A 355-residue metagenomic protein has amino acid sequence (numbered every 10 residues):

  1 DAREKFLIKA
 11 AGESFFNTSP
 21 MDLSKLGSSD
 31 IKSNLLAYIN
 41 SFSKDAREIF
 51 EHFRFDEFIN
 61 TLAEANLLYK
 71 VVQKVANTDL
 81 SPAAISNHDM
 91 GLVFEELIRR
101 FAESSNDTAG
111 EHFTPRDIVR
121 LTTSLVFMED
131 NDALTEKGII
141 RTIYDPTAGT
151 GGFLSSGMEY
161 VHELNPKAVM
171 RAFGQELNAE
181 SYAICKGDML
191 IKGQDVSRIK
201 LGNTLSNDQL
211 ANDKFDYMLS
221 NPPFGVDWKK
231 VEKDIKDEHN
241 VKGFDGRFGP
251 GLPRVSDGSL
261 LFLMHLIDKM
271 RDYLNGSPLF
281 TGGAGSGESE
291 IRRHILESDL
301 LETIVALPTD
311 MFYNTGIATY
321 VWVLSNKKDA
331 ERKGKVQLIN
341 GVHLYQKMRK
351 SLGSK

Functional and structural regions predicted by a protein language model:
D1-N131, R198-Q209, A306-T309, K333-V342 (+1 more regions): Non-catalytic, mostly N-terminal accessory regions of nucleic-acid modification and defense proteins
A63, I85, T114, L177 (+2 more regions): Catalytic cores of large soluble enzymes that bind and process phosphate-bearing ligands
K70, T108-E111, E136, G174 (+2 more regions): Alpha-helix N-cap/helix-initiation motif
I85-D89, G138, L274-N275: Alpha-helix N-cap and coil->helix boundary residues
S104, K167-A168, R247-G249: A short, mixed-charge helix-start or loop-turn motif at secondary-structure junctions
H112-S220, F224-E238, L260, L279 (+3 more regions): Conserved S-adenosyl-L-methionine
D208, N212-K355: A conserved structural/catalytic subdomain of Rossmann-like adenosyl-cofactor enzymes
